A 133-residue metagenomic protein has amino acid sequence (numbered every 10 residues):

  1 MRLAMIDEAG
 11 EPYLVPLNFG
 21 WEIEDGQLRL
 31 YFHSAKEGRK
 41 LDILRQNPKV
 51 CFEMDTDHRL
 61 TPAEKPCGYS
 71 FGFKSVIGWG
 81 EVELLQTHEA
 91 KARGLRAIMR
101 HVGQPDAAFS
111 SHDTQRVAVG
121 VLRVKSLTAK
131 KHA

Functional and structural regions predicted by a protein language model:
M1-K36: Short beta-strand segments
L3, V50-M54: Short conserved beta-strand and strand-loop elements enriched in small hydrophobics with frequent Asp/Gly
G10, E24-G26, E37-R39, R59 (+2 more regions): Generic "edge-of-domain/loop-turn" microfeature
Y13-V15, L28, P48, K74-V76 (+1 more regions): Residues at beta-strand starts and edge strands
G20-E22, D42-L44, C67-S70, D113: Short, conserved, surface-exposed binding loops centered on an aromatic residue
L28-V50: Compact nucleic-acid interaction/catalytic patches
R39, L44, D55, L60-P62: Cyclic nucleotide-binding regulatory domains
D57-A133: Charged, gly/pro-rich active-site loop segments
